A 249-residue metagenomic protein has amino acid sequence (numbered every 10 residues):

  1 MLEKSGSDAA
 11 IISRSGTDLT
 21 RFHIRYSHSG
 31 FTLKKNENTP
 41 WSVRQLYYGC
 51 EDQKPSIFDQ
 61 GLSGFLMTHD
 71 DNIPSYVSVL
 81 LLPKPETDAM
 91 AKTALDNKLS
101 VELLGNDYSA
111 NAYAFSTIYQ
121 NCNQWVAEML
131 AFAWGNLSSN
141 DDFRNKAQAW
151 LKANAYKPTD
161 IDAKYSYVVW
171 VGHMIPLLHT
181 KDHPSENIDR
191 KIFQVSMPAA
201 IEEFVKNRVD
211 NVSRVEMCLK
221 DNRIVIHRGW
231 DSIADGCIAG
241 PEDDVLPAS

Functional and structural regions predicted by a protein language model:
M1-S7: N-terminal, Lys/Arg-enriched amphipathic/low-complexity engagement segments that precede the first folded domain
A9-I11, Y47, W150-Y156: A broad "ordered helical/assembly scaffold" signature
A10, R14-K84, A112: Glycine-rich catalytic cores of cysteine/serine-nucleophile enzymes that process amide/ester linkages in cell-envelope
S42, G61, P85-M90, K98-L99 (+2 more regions): Exposed alpha-helical structural elements
H69-Y119, N123: A substrate-binding/cap region within the structured catalytic cores of diverse enzymes
S100-S249: Activation targets extended, charge/polar-rich intrinsically disordered C-terminal tails
